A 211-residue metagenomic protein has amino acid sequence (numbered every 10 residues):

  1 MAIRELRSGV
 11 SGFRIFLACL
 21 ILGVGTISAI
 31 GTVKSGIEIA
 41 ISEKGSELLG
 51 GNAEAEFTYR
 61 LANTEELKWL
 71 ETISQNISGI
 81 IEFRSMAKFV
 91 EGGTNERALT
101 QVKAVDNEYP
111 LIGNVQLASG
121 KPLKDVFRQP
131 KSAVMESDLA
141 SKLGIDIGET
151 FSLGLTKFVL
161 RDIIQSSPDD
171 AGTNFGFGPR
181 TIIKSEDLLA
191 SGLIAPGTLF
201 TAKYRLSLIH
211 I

Functional and structural regions predicted by a protein language model:
M1-R4, S8-I209: Membrane transport/envelope proteins' first extracytoplasmic loop
